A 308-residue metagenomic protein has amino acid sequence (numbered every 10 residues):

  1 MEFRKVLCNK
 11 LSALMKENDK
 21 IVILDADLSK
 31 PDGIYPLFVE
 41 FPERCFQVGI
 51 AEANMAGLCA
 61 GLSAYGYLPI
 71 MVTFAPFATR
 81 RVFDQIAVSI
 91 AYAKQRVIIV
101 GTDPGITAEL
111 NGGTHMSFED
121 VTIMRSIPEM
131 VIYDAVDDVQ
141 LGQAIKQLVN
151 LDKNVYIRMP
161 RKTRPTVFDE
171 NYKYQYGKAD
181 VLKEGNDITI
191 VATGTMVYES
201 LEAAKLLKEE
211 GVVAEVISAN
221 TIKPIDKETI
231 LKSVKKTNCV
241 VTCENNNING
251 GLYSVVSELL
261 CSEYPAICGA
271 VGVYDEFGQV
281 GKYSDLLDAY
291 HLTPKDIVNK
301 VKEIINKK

Functional and structural regions predicted by a protein language model:
M1-R158, T163, A289, P294: Thiamine diphosphate
R4-V6, E17-K20, D25-V39, A108-E109 (+1 more regions): Thiamine diphosphate
